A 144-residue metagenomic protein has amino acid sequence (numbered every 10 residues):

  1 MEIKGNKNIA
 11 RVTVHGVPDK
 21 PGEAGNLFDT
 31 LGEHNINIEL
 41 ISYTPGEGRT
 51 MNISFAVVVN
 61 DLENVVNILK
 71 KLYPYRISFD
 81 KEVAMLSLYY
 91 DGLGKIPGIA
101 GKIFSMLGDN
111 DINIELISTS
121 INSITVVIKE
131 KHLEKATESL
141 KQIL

Functional and structural regions predicted by a protein language model:
M1-L144: A conserved regulatory-domain signal marking ACT and ACT-like small-molecule sensing domains and adjacent regulatory
